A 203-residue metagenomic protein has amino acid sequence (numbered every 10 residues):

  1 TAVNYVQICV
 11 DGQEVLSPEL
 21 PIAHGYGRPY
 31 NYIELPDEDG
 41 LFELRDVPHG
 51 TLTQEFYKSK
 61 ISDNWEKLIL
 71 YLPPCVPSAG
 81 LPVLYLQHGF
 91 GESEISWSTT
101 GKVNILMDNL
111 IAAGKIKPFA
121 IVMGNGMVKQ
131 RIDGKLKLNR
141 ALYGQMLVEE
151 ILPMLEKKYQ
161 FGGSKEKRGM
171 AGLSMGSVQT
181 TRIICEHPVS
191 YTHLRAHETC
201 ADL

Functional and structural regions predicted by a protein language model:
V3-L68: The feature marks proteins involved in alpha-glucan
L68-A79: Short beta-strand-to-loop junctions in surface cap/lid or active-site-entrance loops
G80-G89: Short beta-strand element of the alpha/beta-hydrolase
G91-E150, M154-K158: Cap/lid segment of the alpha/beta-hydrolase catalytic domain
F161-G172: Alpha/beta-hydrolase fold nucleophile elbow
G172-R182: Glycine-rich nucleophile elbow surrounding the catalytic serine of serine-hydrolase chemistry
C185-Y191: Conserved hydrolase catalytic core segment
T192-T199: Conserved small/polar residues in nucleotide/adenosyl-binding loops
